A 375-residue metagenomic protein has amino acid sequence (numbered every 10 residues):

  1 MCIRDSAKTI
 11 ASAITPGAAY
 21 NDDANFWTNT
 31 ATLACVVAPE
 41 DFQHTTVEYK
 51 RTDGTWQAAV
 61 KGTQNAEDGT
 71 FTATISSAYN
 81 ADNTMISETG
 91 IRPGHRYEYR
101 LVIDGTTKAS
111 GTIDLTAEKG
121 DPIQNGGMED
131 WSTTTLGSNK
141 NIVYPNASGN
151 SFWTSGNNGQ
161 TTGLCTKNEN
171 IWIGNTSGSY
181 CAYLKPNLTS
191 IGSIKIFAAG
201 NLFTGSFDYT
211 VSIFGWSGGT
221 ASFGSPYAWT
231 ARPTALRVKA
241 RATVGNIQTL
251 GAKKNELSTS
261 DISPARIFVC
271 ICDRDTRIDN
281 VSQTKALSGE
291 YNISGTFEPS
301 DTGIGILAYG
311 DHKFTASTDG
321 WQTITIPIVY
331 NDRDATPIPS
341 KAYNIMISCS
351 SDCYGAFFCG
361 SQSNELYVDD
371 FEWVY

Functional and structural regions predicted by a protein language model:
M1-S6: Conserved small/polar residues in nucleotide/adenosyl-binding loops
A7-D41, S110-D121: Pro/Thr/Ser/Gly-rich low-complexity, intrinsically disordered linker/stalk tracts
Y20-A34, N65-G69, G178, T318-G320: Ser/Thr- and Asn-enriched, surface-exposed coil loops between beta-strands
V36-A58, S263, P339-S340: Solvent-exposed loop/turn segments flanking beta-strands in beta-repeat/beta-sandwich domains
S77-R96: Surface-exposed, short loops/turns at beta-strand junctions within beta-sandwich domains
T112-P233, R237, S260-V374: Aromatic (Trp/Tyr/Phe) and Gly/Pro-enriched flexible surface segments
A242-L250, L257-I262, D275-I278: Extended, low-complexity, turn-rich repeat/linker tracts enriched in Gly/Pro/Ser/Thr and Asp/Glu that occur
